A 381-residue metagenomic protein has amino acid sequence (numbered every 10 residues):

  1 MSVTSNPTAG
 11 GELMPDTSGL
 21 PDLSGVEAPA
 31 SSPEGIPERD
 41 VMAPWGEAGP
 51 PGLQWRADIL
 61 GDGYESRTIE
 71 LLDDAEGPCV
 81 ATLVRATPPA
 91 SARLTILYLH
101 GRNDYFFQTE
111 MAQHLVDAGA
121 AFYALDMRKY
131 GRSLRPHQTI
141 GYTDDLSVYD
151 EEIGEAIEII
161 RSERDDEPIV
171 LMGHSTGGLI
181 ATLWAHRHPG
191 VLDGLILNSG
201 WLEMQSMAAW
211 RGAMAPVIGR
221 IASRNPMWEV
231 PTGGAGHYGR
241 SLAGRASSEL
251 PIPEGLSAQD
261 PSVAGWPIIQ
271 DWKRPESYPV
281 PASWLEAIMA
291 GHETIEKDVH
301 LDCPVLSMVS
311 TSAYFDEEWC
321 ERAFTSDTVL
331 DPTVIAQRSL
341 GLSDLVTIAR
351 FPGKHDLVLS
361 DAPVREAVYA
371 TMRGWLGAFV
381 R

Functional and structural regions predicted by a protein language model:
L23, A30-P89: N-terminal cap/lid segment of alpha/beta-hydrolase-fold proteins
R93-G101: Short beta-strand element of the alpha/beta-hydrolase
G101-Q113, W319-C320: The serine-hydrolase catalytic nucleophile loop
N103, G131-R164, P168, V364-V368: Catalytic nucleophile-loop/oxyanion-hole region of alpha/beta-hydrolase and closely related hydrolase-like folds
D104-F107, V116-P136: Conserved alpha/beta-hydrolase
T176, I180-E276: Alpha/beta-hydrolase-fold enzymes
G234-L345: Serine-hydrolase catalytic core
L345-R381: Catalytic active-site module of serine/aspartate enzymes centered on a nucleophile-bearing elbow/loop
